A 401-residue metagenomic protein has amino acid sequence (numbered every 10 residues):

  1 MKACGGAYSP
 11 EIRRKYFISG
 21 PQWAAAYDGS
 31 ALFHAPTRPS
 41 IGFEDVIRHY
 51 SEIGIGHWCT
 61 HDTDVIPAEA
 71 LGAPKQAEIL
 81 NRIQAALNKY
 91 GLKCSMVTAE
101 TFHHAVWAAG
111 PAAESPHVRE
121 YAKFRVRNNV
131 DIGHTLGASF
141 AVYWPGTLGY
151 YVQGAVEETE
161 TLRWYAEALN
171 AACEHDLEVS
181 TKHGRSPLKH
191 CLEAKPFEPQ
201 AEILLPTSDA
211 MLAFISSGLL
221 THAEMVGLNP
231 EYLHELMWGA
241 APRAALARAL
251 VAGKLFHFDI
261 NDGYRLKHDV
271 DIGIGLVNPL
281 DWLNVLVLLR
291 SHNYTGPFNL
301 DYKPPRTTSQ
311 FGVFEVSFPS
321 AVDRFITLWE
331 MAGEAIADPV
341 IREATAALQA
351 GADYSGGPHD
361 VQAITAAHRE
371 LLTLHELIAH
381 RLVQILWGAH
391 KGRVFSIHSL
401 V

Functional and structural regions predicted by a protein language model:
M1-G54, G154, E167-T181, I203-V401: Histidine-acidic metal/acid-base catalytic patches
A3-W23, I53, P67, P74-F102 (+1 more regions): Glycine-rich, aromatic-flanked loop segments that form ligand/cofactor-binding clefts across common enzyme folds
S30-F33, D64-E78, F102-E120, T147-E160 (+2 more regions): Surface-exposed, active-site-proximal loop segments in enzymatic domains
I53-G56, H61, L136, H292: Structural motif
A86, E114-A141, E160-H183: An active-site-proximal structural segment forming one wall of the substrate-binding cleft that immediately precedes
L87-P111, A141-V152, S186, P196-F197 (+1 more regions): Substrate-binding cleft and catalytic face of glycoside hydrolase catalytic domains, especially the flexible beta-alpha
V142, K189-A194, G227-L233: Extended hydrophobic secondary-structure segments that form protein cores and membrane-embedded regions
